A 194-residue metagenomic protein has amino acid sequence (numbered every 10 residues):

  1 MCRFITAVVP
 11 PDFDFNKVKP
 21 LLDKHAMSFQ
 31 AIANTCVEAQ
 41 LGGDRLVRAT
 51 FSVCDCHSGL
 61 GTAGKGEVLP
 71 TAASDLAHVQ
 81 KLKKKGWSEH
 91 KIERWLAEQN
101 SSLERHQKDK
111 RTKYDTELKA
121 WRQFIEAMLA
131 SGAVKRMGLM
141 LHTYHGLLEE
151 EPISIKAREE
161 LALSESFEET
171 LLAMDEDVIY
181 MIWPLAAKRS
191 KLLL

Functional and structural regions predicted by a protein language model:
M1-L194: Structured alpha/beta or helical-core interaction and ligand-binding surfaces enriched in interleaved
